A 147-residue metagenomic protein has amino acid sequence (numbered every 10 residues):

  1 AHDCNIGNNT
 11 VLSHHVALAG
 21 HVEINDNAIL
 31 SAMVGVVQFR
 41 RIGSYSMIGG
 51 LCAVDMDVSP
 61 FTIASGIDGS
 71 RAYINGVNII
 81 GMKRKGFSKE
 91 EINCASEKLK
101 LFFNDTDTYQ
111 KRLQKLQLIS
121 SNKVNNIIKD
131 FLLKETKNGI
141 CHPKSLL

Functional and structural regions predicted by a protein language model:
A1-C4, A17-A19: Right-handed parallel beta-helix/beta-solenoid
C4-V11, A28: A positional/architectural concept
H14-K123: Glycine-rich hexapeptide-repeat left-handed beta-helix
Q117-L147: Short, amphipathic C-terminal "tail helix"
